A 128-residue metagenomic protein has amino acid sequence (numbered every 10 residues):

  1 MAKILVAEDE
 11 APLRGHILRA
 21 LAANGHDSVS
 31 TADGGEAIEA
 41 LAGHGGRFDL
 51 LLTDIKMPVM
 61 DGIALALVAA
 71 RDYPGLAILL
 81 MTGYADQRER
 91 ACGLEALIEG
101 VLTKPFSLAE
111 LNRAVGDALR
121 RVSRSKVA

Functional and structural regions predicted by a protein language model:
E8: Conserved acidic carboxylate
A11-V29, A118: Two-component/phosphorelay signaling modules centered on CheY-like receiver
D33-E36, D61-L65: Acidic catalytic/metal-coordinating carboxylates
G46-L52: Active-site beta3 strand of CheY-like receiver
M57: Receiver (REC) domain active-site loop signature in two-component systems and cognate sites in sensor histidine kinases
A64, Y84-L102, A109, R113: Alpha4 helix (beta4-alpha4-beta5 surface) of REC/receiver domains from two-component response regulators
F106-A118, S123, V127: C-terminal output helix
